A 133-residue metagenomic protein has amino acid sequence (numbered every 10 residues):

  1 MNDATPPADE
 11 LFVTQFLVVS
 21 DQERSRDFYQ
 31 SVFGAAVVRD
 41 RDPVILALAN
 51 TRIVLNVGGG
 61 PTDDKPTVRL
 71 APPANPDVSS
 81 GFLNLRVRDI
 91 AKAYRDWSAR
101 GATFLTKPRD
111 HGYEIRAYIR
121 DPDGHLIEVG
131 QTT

Functional and structural regions predicted by a protein language model:
M1-T14, A36-L85, K92-R120, Q131-T133: Vicinal oxygen chelate
L11-D27: Short, basic/low-complexity N-terminal boundary segments at the transition from targeting/disordered tails
V19, N84-V87: Short, solvent-exposed loop/helix junctions and linker helices that flank or host conserved functional motifs
S25-Q30, W97, G124: Conserved active-site tyrosine of GNAT-family acetyltransferases
L126-V129: Short glycine-/small-residue motifs
